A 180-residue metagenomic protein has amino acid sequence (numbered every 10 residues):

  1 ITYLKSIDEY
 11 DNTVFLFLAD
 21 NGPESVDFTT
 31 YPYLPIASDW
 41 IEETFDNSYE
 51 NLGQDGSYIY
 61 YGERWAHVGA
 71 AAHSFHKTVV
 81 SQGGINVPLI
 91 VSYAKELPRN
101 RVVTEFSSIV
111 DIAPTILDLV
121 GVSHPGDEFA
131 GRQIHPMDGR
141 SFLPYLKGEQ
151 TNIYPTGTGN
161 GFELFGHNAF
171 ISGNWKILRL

Functional and structural regions predicted by a protein language model:
I1-D8, N21-T29, Y93-A94, A113-H124 (+1 more regions): A generic secondary-structure signal for well-formed alpha-helical elements
K5-S92, P155: Histidine-centered active-site microenvironments of extracellular/periplasmic hydrolases and transferases
D55-Q82, L97-E105, V110-L180: C-terminal cap/loop subdomain of S1 sulfatases and analogous C-terminal strand-loop tails that border
